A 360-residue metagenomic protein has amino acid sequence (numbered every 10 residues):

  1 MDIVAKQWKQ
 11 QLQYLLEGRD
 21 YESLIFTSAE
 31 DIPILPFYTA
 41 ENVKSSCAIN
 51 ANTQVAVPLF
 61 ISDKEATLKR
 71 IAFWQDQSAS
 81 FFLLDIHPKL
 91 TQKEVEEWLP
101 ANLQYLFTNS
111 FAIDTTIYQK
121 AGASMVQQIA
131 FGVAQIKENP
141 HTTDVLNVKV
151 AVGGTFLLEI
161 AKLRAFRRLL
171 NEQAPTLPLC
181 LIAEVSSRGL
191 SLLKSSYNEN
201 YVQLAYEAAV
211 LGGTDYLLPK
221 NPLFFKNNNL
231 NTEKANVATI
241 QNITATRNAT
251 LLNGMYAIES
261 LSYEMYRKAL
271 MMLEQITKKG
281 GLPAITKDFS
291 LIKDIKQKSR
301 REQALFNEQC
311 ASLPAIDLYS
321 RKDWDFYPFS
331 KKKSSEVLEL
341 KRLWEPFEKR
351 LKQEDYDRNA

Functional and structural regions predicted by a protein language model:
M1-F156, F225-N228, W344-A360: Catalytic alpha/beta active-site cores
E17, Y21, A134, E138-T142 (+6 more regions): Generic secondary-structure signature for well-ordered alpha-helical cores
D31, S78, L170, G212 (+2 more regions): Conserved, mostly hydrophobic/aromatic
L84-D85, D114, K149-A151, I182-S186 (+4 more regions): Generic beta-strand/beta-sheet core signal
K93, L99-A101, N147-K149, P178-E184 (+3 more regions): Beta-strand segments within the central parallel beta-sheet cores of soluble alpha/beta enzyme folds
I113-K137, L211-N253, L261-M265, A269: Mobile "lid/hinge" segments at catalytic clefts and subdomain interfaces of large enzymes
I129-I136, K149-A235: Glycine-rich anion/phosphate-binding loop at the beta-strand->alpha-helix junction
K234-A360: Catalytic-core signal marking the mid-to-C-terminal active-site face
